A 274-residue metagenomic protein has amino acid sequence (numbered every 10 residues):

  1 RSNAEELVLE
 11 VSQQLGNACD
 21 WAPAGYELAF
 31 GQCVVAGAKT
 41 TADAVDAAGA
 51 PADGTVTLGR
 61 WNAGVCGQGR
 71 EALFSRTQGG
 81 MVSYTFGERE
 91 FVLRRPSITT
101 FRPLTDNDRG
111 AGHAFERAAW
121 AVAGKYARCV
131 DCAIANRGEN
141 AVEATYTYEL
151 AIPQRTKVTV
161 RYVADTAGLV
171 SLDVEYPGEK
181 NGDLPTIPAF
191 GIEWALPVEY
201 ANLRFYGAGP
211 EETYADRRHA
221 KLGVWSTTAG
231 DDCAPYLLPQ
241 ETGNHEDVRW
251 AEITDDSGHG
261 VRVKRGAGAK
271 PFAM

Functional and structural regions predicted by a protein language model:
R1-W21: Intrinsically disordered, low-complexity Pro/Gly/Ser/Thr-rich segments with frequent PxxP/GP/PP motifs and embedded
S2-N3, C19, C33-M274: Beta-strand/loop-rich accessory regions of lumenal/periplasmic or secreted enzymes, predominantly carbohydrate-active
Y26-G31: Extracellular and select intracellular beta-sandwich modules with Ser/Thr-enriched, small-residue motifs on
